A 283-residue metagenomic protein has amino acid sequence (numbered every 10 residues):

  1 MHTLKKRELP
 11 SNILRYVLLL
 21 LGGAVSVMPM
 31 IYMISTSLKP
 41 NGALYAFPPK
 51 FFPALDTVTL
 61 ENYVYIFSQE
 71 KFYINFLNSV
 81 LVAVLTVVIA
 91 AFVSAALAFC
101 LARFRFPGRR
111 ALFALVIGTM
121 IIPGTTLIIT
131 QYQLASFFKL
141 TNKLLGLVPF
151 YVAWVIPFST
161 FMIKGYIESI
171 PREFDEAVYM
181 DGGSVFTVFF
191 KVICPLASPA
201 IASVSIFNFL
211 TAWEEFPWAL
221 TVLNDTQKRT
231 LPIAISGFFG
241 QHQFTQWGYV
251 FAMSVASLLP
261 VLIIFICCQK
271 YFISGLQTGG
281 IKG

Functional and structural regions predicted by a protein language model:
H2-G283: A structural signal for multi-pass alpha-helical bundles of membrane permease subunits that mediate small-molecule
